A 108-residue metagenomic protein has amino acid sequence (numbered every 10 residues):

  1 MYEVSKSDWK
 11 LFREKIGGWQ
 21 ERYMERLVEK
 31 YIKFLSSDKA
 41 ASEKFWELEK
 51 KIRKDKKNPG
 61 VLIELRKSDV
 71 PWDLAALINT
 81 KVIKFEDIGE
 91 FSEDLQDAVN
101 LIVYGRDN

Functional and structural regions predicted by a protein language model:
M1-N108: Acidic, Ser/Pro/Thr-rich low-complexity regulatory regions and the short amphipathic helical interaction modules they
